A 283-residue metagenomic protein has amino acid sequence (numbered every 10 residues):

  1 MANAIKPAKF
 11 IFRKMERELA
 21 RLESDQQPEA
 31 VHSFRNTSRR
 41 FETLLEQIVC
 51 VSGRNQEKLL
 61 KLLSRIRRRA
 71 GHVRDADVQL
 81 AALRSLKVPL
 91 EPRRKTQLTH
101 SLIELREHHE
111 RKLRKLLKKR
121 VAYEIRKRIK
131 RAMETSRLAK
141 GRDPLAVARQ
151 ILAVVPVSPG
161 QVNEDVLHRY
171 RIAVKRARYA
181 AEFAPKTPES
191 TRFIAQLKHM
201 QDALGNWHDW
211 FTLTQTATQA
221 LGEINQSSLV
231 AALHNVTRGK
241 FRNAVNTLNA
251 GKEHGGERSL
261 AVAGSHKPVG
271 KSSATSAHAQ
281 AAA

Functional and structural regions predicted by a protein language model:
M1-A283: Function-determining surface determinants
